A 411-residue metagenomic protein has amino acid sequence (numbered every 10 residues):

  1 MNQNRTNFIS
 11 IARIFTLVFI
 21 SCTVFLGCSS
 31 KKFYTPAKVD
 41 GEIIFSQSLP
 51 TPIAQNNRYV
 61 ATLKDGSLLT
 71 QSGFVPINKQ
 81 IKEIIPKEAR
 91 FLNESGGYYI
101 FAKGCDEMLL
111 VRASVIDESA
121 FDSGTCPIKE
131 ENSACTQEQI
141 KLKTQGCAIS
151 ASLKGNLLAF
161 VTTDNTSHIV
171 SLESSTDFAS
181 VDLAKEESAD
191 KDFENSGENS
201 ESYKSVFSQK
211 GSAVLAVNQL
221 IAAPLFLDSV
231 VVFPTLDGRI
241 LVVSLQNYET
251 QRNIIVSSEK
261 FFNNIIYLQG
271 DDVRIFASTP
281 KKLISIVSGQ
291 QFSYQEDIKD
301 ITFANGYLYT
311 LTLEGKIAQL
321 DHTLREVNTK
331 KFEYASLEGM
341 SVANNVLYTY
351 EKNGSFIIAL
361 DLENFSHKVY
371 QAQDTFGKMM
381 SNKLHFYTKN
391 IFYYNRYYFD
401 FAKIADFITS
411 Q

Functional and structural regions predicted by a protein language model:
N2, F8-F15, G27-F74, P127 (+1 more regions): Sequence/structural signature of beta-propeller modules and their immediately flanking N-terminal secretory/stalk
P50-Y59, E83-G97, T144-N156, A216-A223 (+4 more regions): Repeated scaffold domains used in trafficking and secretory/extracellular systems, primarily beta-propellers
K64-C126, S133-G155: Post-signal peptide N-terminal segment of secreted/secretory-pathway proteins
D65-S67, S72-V75, G104-L109, D164-H168 (+6 more regions): Loop/turn residues immediately N-terminal
I77-K87, S119, T136-K143, A179 (+5 more regions): A short beta-strand motif characteristic of beta-propeller blades
A113-I116, L172-S174, L245-Y248, I286-G289 (+2 more regions): Short loop/turn segments that connect beta-strands within beta-propeller blades
A179-E186, E194, E201-L320: Acidic, serine/threonine- and glycine-rich low-complexity intrinsically disordered segments that serve as flexible
D297-Q411: Hydrophilic extracytoplasmic domains
